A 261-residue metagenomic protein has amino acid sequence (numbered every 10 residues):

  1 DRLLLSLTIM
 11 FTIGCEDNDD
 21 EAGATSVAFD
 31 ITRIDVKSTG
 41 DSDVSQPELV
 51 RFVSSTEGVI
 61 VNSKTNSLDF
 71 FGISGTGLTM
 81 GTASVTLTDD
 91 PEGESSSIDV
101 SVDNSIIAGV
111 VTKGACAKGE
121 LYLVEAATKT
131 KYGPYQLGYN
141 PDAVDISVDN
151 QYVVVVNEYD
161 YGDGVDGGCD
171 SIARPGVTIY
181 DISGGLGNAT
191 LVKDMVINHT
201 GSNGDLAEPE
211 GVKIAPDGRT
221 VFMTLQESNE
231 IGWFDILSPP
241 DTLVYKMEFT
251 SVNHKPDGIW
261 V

Functional and structural regions predicted by a protein language model:
T12-I31: Bacterial Sec-dependent N-terminal signal peptides
T32-S42, A83-P91, G184-A207, V244-H254: Surface-exposed loop and turn segments in beta-propeller and other repeat-based domains that flank or scaffold
D35-S67, A207-E208: Beta-strand-rich domains and repeat architectures in extracellular enzymes and scaffolds, especially beta-propellers
V50, I98-V100, V144, V212 (+1 more regions): Hydrophobic core register within WD40 beta-propeller blades
V53-S55, V100-D103, V148-N150, P216-D217: Residue-level detector of Asp-centered blade-edge/turn motifs that repeat once per structural unit in beta-propeller
G77-T112: Blade-loop segments of beta-propeller domains
G109-A115, G119, V156-P175: Short, conserved, GDST-rich strand-edge loop motifs in beta-rich repeat architectures
